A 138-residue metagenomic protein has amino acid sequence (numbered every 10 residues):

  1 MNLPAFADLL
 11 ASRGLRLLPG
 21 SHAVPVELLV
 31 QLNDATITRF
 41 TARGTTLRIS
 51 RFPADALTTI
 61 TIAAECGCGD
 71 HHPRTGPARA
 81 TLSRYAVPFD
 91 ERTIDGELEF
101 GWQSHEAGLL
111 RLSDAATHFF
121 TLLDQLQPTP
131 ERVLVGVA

Functional and structural regions predicted by a protein language model:
M1-A138: Cysteine-centric segments in proteins
